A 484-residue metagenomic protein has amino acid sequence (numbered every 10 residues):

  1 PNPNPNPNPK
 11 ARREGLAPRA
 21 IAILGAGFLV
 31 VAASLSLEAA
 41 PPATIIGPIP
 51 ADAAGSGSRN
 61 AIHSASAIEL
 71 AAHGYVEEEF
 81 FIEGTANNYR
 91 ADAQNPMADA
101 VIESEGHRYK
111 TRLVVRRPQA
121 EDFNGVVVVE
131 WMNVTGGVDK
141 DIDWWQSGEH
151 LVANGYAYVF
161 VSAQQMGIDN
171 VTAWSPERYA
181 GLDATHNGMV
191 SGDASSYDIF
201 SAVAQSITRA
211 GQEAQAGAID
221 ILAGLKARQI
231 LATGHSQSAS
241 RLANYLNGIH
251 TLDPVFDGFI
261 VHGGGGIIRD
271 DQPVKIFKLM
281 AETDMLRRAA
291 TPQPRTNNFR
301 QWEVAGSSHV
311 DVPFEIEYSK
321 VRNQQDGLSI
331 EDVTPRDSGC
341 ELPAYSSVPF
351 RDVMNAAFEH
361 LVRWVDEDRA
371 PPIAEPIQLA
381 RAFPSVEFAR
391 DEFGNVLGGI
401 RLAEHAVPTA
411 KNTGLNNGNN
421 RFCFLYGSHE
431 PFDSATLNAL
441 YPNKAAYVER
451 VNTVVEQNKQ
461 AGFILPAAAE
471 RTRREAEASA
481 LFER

Functional and structural regions predicted by a protein language model:
P1-A11: Ser/Thr/Pro-rich, intrinsically disordered low-complexity segments
K10-G25: Bacterial N-terminal signal peptides that target proteins for export
L16, L35-A39: Extended hydrophobic/Leu-rich segments
A22-S36: Bacterial N-terminal signal peptides
A40-R484: C-terminal His-loop and adjacent cap/lid subdomain of alpha/beta-hydrolase
